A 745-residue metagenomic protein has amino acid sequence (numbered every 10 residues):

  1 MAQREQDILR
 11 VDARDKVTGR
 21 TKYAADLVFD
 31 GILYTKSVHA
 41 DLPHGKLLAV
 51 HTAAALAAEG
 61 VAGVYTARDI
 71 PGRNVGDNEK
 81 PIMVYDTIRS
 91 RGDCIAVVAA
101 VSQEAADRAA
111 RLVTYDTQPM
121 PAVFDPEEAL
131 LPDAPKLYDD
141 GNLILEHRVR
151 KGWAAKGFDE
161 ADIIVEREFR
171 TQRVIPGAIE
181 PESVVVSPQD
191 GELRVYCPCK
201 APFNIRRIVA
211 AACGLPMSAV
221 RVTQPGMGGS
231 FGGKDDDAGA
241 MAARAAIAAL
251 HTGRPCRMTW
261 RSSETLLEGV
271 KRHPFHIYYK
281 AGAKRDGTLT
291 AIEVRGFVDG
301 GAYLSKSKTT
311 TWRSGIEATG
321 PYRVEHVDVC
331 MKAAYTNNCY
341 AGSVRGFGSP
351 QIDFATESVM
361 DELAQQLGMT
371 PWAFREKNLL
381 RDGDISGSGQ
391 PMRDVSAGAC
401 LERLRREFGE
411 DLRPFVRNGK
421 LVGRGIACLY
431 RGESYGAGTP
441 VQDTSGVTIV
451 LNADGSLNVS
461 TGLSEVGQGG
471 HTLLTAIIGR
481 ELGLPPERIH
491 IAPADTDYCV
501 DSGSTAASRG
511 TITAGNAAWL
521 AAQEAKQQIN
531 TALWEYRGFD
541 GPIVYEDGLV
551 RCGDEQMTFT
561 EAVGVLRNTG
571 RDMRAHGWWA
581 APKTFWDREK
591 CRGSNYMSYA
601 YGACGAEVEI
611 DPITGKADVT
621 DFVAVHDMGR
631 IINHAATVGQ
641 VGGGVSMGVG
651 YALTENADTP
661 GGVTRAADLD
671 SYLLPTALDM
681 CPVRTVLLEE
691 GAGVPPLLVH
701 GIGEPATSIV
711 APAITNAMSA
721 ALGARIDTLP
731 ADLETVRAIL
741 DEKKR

Functional and structural regions predicted by a protein language model:
M1-E146, I164-R167, H251: Flexible, low-hydrophobicity surface segments
Q6, D12-T18, L143-V184, P274-V359 (+4 more regions): Glycine-rich loop/linker segments at domain edges
T35, L193-C197, S456-T461, V619-D621: Short, aliphatic-rich beta-strand segments
A67-R68, G214-A219, A249-C256, R285 (+2 more regions): C-terminal catalytic domains of large/alpha subunits in multi-subunit enzymes
N74-N78, A109-L112, R206-I208, F231-D237 (+11 more regions): Short acidic, glycine/serine/threonine-rich loops at helix termini
D133-C213, L379-S456, E589, R665-D679 (+1 more regions): Helix-loop-helix junctions that connect adjacent transmembrane helices in secondary transporters/permeases, recognized
R207, S230-G253, R257-T259, G470-I478: Thiamine diphosphate
